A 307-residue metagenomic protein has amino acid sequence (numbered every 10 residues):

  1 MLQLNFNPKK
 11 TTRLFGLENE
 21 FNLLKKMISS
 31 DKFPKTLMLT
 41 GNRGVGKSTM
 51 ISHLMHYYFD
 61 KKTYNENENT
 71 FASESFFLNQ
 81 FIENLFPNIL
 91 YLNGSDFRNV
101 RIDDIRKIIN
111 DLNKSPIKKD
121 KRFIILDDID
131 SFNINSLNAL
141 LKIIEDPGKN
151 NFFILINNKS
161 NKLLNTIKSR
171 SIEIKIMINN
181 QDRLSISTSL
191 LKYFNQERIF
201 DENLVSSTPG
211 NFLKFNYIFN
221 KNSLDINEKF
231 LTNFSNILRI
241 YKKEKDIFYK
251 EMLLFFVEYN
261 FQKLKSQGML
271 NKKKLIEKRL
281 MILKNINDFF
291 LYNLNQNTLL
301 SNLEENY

Functional and structural regions predicted by a protein language model:
M1-Y57, Y64-F81, K149-N151, N158-Y307: Charged, glycine-rich active-site and insertion segments that engage polyanionic ligands
N22-I28, F77-F81, I102-F123, S131 (+1 more regions): Conserved alpha-helical scaffold flanking the Walker A/P-loop in AAA+ ATPase domains
Q80-L90: Conserved Walker-type P-loop NTP-binding/catalytic site
Y91-D96: A short hydrophobic beta-strand->loop->alpha-helix junction that borders the nucleotide-binding pocket of P-loop NTPases
N113, N138-L155: Conserved catalytic/switch belt of AAA+ P-loop NTPases
F123-I125, I154: Structural motif
D127-S131, N138-L141, E145, S160-N161: Catalytic acidic motif of RecA-like/P-loop NTPases
